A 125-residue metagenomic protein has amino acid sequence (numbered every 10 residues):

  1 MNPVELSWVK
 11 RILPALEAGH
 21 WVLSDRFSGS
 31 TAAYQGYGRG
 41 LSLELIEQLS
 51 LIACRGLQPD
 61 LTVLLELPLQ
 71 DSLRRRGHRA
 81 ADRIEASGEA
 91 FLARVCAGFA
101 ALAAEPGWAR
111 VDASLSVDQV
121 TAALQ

Functional and structural regions predicted by a protein language model:
M1-C54: ATP-dependent small-molecule kinase phosphotransfer cores that center on conserved nucleotide phosphate-binding segments
M1-N2, L65-E66, R110-S114: Active-site-adjacent beta-strand anchor residues
L13-P14, A53-R55, L64, A100-L102: Short secondary-structure boundary/capping segments
G19-W21, L61, G107: The start of beta-strands in P-loop NTPase/AAA+ ATPase cores
S24-R26, R55-R76: Conserved phosphate-donor/acceptor-positioning beta-strand/loop module used by diverse small-molecule
A32, Y37-R39, T62, E89 (+1 more regions): Short capping/connector residues at structural and topological boundaries
L45-Q48, L61, F91, G98: Residue-level recognition of specific faces of alpha-helices
Q70-Q125: NTP-dependent small-molecule kinase module
